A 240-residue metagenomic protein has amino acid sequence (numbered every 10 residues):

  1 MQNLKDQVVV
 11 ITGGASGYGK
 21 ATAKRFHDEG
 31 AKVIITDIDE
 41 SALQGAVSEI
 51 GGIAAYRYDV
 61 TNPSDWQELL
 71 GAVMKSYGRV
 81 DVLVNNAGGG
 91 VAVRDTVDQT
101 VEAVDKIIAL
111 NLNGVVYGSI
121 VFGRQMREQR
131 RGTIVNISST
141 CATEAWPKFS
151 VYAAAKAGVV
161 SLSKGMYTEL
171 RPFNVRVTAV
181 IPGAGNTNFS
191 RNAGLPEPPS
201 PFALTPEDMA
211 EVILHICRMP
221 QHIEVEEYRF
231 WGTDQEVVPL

Functional and structural regions predicted by a protein language model:
A15-S16: Conserved glycine-rich cofactor-binding loop
E40-S41, R57-L69, V101: The beta1-alpha1 cofactor-binding region of Rossmann-like NAD(H)/NADP(H)-dependent oxidoreductases
R94-T96, T100-I108: Substrate-binding pocket helix/loop in short-chain dehydrogenase/reductase
S119, A155: Active-site helix of classical SDR
R124, T168-E169: Alpha-helical segment proximal to the catalytic Tyr-Lys
S139: Residue(s) in the substrate-gating loop at a strand-loop-helix junction that position the organic substrate next
A179-V180, L195-E236: C-terminal helical subdomain
